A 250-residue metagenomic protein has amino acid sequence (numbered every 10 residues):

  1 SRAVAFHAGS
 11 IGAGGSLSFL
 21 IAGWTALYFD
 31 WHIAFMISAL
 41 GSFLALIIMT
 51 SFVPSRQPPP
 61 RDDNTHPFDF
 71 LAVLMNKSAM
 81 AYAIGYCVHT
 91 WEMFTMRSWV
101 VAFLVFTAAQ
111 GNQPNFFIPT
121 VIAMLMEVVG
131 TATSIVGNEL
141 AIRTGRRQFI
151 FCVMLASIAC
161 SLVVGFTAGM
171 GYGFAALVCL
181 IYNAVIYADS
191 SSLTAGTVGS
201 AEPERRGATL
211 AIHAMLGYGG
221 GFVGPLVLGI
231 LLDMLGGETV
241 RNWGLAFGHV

Functional and structural regions predicted by a protein language model:
S1, A188-A201: Intracellular juxtamembrane helix-capping segments at the cytosolic ends of symmetry-related transmembrane helices
S1-I11: Cytoplasmic helix-loop-helix junction between adjacent transmembrane helices in 12-TM secondary transporters
I33-T50, G244-V250: Symmetry-related core transmembrane helices of the 12-TM Major Facilitator Superfamily/SLC fold
P54-I84: Juxtamembrane intracellular "pre-TM" segments in multi-pass secondary transporters
S78-E127, G224-P225: Extracytoplasmic gate region of multi-pass secondary transporters
T133-G145, L232-D233: Helix-to-loop junctions at the C-terminal end of transmembrane segments in multipass secondary transporters
R147-L193: C-terminal transmembrane helical hairpin of 12-TM major facilitator-type secondary transporters
S200-M234: A late C-terminal transmembrane helix in Major Facilitator Superfamily
